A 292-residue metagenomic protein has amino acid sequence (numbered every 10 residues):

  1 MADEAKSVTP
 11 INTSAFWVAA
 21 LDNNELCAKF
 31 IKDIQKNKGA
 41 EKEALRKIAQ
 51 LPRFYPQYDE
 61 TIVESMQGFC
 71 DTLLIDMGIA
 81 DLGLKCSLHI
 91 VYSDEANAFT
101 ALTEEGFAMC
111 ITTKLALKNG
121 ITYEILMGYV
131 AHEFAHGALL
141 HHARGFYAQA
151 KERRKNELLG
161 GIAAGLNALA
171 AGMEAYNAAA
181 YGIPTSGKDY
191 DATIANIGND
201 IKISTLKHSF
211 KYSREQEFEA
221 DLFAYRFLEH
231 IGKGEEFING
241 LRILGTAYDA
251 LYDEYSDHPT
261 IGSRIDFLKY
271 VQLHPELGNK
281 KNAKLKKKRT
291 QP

Functional and structural regions predicted by a protein language model:
D3-E157, R226-K233, G240, T246-Y255 (+2 more regions): Peri-catalytic and regulatory segments of divalent metal-dependent proteins
I111, A220, T260: Residue-level signature of catalytic and energy-coupling elements of molecular machines, predominantly ATP/GTP-dependent
R153-E174: Hydrophobic alpha-helical membrane-anchor/signal-helix detector
N167-E236: Metalloprotease/metallohydrolase-associated module, dominated by Zn2+-dependent proteases
D221, I238-L241, I265: Conserved positions within tetratricopeptide repeat
A250-L273: Catalytic and substrate-binding regions of cell-wall glycan-acting enzymes that process beta-1,4-linked
